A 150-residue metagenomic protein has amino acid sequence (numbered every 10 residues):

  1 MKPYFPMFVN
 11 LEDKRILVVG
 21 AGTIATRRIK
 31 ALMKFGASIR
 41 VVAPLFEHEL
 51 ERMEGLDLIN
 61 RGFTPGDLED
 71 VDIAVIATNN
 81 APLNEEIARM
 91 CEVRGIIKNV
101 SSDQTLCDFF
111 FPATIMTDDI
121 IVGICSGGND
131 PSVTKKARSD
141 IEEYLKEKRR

Functional and structural regions predicted by a protein language model:
M1-L45, E49-M53, L58-R61: Hydrophobic, well-ordered beta-alpha structural blocks that scaffold small-molecule cofactor pockets
D13, E69-V71: Alpha-helix C-terminal capping/helix-to-coil transition sites in glycosyltransferase folds
T23-I24, P82, G128: Residue-level detector of alpha-helix initiation sites
R61-D67: A structured beta-alpha segment of the ubiquitous adenosine-cofactor-binding alpha/beta core
G62, T78-N79, S126: Short glycine-/small-residue-rich Rossmann-like dinucleotide-binding loops
I73-A77, N84-F109: ADP-ribose/adenylate-binding Rossmann-like module
C107-T117: Glycine-rich, charge-decorated loop segments at or immediately adjacent to ligand/cofactor-binding or catalytic sites
I115-R150: Adenosine-phosphate binding glycine-rich loop
